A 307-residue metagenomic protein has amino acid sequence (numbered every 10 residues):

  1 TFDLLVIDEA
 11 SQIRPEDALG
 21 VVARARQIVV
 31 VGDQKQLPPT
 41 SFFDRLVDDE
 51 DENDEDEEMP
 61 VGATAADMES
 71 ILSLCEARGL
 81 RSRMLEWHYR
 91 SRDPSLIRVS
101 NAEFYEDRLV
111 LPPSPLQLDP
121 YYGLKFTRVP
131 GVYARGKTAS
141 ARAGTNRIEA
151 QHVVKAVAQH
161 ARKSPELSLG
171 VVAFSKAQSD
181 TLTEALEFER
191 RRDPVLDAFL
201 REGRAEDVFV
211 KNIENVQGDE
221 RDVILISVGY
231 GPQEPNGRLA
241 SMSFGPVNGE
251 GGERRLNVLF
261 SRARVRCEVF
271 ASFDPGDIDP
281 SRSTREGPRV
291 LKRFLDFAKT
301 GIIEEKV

Functional and structural regions predicted by a protein language model:
T1-I7, S11-V307: Conserved helicase motor core of SF1/SF2 NTP-dependent helicases
